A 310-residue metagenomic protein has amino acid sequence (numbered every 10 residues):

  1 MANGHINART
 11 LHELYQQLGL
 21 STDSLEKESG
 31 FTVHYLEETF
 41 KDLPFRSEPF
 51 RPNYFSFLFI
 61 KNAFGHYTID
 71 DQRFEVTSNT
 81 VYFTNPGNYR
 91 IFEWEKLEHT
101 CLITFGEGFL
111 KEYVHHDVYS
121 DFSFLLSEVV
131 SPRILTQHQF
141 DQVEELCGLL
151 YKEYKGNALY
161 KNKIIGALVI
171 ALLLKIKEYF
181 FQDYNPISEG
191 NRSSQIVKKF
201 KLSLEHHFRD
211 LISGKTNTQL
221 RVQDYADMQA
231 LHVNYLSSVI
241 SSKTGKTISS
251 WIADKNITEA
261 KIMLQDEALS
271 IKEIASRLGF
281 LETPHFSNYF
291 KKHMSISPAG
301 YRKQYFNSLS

Functional and structural regions predicted by a protein language model:
M1-G65, Q72-F74: Generic protein-terminus/edge-of-domain signal
A2-G4, E95-K155, K175: A hydrophobic/aromatic-rich effector-binding and dimerization subdomain of bacterial HTH-type transcriptional regulators
Y67-T68, T84, R90-E95: Short beta-strand His + acidic residue motifs that chelate non-heme Fe in jelly-roll/DSBH and cupin folds
D71-F83: Short acidic-glycine-tyrosine-enriched beta hairpin
N79, L236, H285-F286, F290: Short hydrophobic/aromatic patch on the recognition helix
A158-K163, E178-D224, S242-T247: Short, Lys/Arg-enriched, Trp-marked, Pro/Gly-tolerant hinge/linker segments that flank
S242-T283, K303-S310: Terminal helix-turn-helix DNA-binding modules in bacterial transcription factors
S287-S310: …primarily DNA-binding HTH/wHTH and HhH modules…
